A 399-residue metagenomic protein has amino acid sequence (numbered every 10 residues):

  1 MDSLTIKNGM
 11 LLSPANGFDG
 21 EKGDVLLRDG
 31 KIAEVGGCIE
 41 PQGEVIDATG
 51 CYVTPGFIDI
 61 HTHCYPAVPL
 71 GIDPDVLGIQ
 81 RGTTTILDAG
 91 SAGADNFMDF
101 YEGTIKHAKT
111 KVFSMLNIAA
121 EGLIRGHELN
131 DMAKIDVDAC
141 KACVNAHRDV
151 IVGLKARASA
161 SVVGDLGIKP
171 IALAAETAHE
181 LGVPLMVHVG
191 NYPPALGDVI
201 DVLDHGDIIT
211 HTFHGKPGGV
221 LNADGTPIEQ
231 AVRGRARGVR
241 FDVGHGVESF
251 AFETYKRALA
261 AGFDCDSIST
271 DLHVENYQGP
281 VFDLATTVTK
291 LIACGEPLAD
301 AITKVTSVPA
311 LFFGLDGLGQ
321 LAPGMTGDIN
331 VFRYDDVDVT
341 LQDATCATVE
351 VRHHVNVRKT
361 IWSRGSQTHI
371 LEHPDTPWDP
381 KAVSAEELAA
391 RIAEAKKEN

Functional and structural regions predicted by a protein language model:
M1-E40: N-terminal metal-binding scaffold of metallo-dependent hydrolase/deaminase domains
G9, V25, G30, G50 (+9 more regions): Divalent metal-coordination and catalytic microenvironments
C38-V53: Active-site metal-binding motif and surrounding structural segment of the metallo-beta-lactamase
C51-D73: Di-metal (Zn2+ and/or Mg2+/Mn2+) metal-binding site signature of metallo-dependent hydrolases with the MBL/beta-CASP
V76-S159: Divalent-metal coordination cores built from histidine and acidic residues
A156-Q278: Active-site core of metal-dependent hydrolases
E253-Y334: His/Asp/Glu-enriched, well-ordered alpha-helical/loop segment that forms or immediately abuts the divalent-metal
T326-D379: C-terminal cap of metal-dependent C-N hydrolases
